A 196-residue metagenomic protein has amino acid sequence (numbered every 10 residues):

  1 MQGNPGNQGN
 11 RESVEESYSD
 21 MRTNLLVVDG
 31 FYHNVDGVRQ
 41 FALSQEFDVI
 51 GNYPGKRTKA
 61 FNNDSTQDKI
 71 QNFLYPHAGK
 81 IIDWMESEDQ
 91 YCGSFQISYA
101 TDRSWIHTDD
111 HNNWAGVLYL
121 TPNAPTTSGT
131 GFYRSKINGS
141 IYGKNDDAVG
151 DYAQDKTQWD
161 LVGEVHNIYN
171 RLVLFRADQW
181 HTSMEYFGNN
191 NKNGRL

Functional and structural regions predicted by a protein language model:
G3-I106, G129, K136: Non-heme Fe(II)/2-oxoglutarate
S98-L196: Catalytic core of non-heme Fe(II) oxygenases with the double-stranded beta-helix
